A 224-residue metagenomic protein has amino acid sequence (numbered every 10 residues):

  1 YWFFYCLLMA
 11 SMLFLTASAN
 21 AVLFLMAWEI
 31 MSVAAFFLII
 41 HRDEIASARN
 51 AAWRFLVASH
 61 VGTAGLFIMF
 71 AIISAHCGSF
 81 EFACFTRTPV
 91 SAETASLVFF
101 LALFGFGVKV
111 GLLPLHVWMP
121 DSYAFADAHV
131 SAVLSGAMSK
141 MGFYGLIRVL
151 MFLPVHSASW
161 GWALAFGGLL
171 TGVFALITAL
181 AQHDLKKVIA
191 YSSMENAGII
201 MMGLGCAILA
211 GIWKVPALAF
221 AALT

Functional and structural regions predicted by a protein language model:
Y1-W2: Membrane-interfacial loop-to-transmembrane alpha-helix junctions, especially the N-terminal start
Y5-F24, A34-T224: Hydrophobic transmembrane alpha-helices and their helix-loop junctions in integral membrane proteins
